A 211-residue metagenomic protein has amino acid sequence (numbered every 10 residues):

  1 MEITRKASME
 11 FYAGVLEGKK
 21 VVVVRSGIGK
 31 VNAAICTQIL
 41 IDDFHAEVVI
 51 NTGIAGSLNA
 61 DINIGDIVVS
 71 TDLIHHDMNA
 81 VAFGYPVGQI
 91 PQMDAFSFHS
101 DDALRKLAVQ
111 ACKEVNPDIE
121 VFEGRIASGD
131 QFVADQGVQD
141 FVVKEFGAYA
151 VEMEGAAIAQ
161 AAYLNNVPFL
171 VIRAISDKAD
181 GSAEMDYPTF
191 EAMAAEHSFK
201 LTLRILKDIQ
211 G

Functional and structural regions predicted by a protein language model:
M1-F44: N-terminal short beta-loop-beta anion/metal-coordinating cradle
V22-S26, R125-A127, I172: Active-site-proximal beta-strand elements of phosphoester/diester hydrolases
I39-D43, D61-I62, Q160-P168: Alpha-helix C-terminal capping segments
H45-I50: Proline-aspartate-enriched helix->loop->beta-strand connector
L58-E145: Mid-sequence, gly/pro-rich, charge-dense loop/helix-turn segments that line enzyme active sites
F132-K178: A C-terminal functional module that forms or caps the active site or interfaces directly with catalytic machinery
A179-G211: His/Asp/Glu-rich mid-to-C-terminal helical/loop segments that flank catalytic regions of hydrolases
